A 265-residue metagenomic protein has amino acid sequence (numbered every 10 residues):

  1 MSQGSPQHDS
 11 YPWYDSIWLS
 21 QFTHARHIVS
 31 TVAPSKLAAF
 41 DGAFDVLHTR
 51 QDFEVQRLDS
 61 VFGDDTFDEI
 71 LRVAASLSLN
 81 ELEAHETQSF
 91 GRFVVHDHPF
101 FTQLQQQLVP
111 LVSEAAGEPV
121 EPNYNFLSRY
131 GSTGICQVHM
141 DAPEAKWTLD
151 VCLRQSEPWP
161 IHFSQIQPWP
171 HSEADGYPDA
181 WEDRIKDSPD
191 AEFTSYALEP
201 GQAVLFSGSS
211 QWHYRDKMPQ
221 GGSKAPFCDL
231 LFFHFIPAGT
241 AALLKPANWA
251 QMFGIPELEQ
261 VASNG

Functional and structural regions predicted by a protein language model:
G4-A116: Non-heme Fe(II)/2-oxoglutarate
G117-F126: A short coil-to-beta-strand element that immediately follows conserved catalytic motifs
E121, P143-A145, K224-F227: A short, structural micro-pattern
S132-S209, L231, T240-A247: Catalytic core of non-heme Fe(II) oxygenases with the double-stranded beta-helix
C136-H139, W212-S223: Short beta-strand His + acidic residue motifs that chelate non-heme Fe in jelly-roll/DSBH and cupin folds
G222-G265: Non-heme Fe(II)/2-oxoglutarate
